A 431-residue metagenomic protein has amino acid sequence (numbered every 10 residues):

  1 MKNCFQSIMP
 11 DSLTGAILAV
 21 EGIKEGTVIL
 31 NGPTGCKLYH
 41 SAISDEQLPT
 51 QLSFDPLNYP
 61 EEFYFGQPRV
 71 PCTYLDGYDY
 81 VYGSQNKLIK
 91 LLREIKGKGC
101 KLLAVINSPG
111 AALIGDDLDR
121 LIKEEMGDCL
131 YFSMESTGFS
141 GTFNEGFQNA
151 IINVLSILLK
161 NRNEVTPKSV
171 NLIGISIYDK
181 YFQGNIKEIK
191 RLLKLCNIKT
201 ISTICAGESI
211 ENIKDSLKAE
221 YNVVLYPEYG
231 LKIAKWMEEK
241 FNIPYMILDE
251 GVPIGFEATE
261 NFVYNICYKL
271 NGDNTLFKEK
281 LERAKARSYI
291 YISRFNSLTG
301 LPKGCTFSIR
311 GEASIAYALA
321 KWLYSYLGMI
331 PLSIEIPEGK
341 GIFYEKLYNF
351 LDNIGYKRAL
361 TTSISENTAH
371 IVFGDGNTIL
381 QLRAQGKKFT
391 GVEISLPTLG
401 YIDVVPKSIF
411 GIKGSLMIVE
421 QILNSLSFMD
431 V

Functional and structural regions predicted by a protein language model:
M1-V431: An N-terminal assembly and electron-transfer interface module characteristic of large anaerobic redox and radical
